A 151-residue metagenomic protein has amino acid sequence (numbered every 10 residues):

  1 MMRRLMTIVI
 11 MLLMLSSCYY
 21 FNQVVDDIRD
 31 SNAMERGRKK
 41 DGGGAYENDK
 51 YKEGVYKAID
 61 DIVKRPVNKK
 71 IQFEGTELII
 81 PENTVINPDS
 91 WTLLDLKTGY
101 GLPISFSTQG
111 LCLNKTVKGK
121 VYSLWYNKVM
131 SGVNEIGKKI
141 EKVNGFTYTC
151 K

Functional and structural regions predicted by a protein language model:
M1-Y20: Sec-dependent bacterial lipoprotein signal peptides
Y19-Y100, W125-K151: N-terminal targeting sequences that direct proteins away from the cytosol to non-cytosolic compartments
L94-K128: A short acidic-to-branched-hydrophobic micro-motif
